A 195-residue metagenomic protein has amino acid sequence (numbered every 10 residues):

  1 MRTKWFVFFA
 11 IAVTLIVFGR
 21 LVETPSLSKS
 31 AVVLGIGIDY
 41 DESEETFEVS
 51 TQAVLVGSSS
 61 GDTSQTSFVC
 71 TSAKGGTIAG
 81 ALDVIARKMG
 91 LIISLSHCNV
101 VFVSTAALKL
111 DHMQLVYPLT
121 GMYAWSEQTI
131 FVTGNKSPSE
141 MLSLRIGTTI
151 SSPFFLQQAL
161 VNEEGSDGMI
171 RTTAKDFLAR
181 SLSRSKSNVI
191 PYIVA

Functional and structural regions predicted by a protein language model:
M1-A195: Membrane-proximal alpha-helical signals and transmembrane carboxylates
